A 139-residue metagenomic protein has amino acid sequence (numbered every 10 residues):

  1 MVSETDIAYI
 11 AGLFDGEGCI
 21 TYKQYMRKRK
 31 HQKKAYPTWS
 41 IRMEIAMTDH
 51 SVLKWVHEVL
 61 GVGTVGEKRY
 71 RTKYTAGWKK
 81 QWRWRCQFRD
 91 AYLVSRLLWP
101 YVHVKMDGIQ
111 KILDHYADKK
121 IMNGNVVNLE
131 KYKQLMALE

Functional and structural regions predicted by a protein language model:
M1-E139: Internal intein/HINT superfamily modules and their associated LAGLIDADG
